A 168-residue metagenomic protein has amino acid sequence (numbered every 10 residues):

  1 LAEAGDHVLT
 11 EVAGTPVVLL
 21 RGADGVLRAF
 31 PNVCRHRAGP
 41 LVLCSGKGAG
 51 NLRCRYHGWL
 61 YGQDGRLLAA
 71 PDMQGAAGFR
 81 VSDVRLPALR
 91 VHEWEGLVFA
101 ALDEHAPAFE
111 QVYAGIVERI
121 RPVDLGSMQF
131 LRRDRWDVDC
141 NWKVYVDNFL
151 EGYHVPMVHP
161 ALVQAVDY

Functional and structural regions predicted by a protein language model:
A2-E104, A108-E118: Rieske [2Fe-2S] iron-sulfur-binding domain
H92, L97-Y168: C-terminal catalytic domain of Rieske-type non-heme iron oxygenases
